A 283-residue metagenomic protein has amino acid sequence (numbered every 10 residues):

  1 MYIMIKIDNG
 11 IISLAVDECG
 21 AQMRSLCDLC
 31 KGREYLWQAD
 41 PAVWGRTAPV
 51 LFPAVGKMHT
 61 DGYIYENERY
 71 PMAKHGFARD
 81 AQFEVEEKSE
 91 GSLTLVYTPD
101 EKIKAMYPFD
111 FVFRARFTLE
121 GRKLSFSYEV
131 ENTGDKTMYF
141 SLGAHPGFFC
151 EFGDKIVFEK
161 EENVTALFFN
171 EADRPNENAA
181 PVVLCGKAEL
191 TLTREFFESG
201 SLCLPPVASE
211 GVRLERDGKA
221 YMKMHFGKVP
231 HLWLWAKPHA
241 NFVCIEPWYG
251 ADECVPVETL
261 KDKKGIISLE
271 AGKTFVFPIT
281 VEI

Functional and structural regions predicted by a protein language model:
M1-Y65, R69-A73, A208-P230, K273-I283: Beta-strand-rich N-terminal accessory domains
V16, Y128-G134, A236: Asparagine-centered strand-capping/turn motif at beta-strand->loop junctions
S25, K136-L142: Short, hydrophobic/aromatic beta-strand segments
E68-G121: Extended, loop-rich substrate-binding clefts of extracytoplasmic carbohydrate-active enzymes
E86-L93, T118-K123, C150-F152, K237-A240 (+1 more regions): A short, structured loop/turn motif at beta-sheet edges
L119, V130-E131, V281: Hydrophobic beta-strand positions in extracellular immunoglobulin-like domains
T137-Y139, G147-F226: Active-site/ligand-binding surface loops and adjacent short beta/alpha elements that line catalytic pockets across
M222-I283: Active-site pocket scaffolds in enzymes
